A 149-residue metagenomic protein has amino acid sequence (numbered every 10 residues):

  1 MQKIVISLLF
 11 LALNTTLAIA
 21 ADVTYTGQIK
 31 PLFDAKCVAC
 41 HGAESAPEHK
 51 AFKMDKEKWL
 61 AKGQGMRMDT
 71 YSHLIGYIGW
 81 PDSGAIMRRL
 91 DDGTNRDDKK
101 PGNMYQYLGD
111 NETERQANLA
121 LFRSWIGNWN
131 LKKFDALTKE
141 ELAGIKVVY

Functional and structural regions predicted by a protein language model:
M1-I4: Positively charged n-region of N-terminal signal peptides that target proteins for export
I6-T16: Bacterial N-terminal signal peptides
A21-Y149: Aromatic- and Gly/Pro-enriched helix-to-coil junctions and flexible linker segments
